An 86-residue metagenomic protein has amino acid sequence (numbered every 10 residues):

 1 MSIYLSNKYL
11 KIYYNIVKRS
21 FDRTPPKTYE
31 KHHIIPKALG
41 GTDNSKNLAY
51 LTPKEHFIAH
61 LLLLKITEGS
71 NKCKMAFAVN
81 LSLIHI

Functional and structural regions predicted by a protein language model:
M1-D22, L64: Short helix-coil boundary/hinge micro-motifs
L5-Y9, E55, M75: Alpha-helical structural motif
Y13, A49-Y50, F77-V79: Generic preference for hydrophobic/aromatic residues in regular secondary structure cores
R19-L51: Histidine-centered nuclease catalytic patch
K27-I35, F57, I66, K74-L81: Charged, low-complexity intrinsically disordered segments
L48-K74: Short Cys/His-centered divalent metal-binding micro-motifs
I84-I86: Conserved small/polar residues in nucleotide/adenosyl-binding loops
